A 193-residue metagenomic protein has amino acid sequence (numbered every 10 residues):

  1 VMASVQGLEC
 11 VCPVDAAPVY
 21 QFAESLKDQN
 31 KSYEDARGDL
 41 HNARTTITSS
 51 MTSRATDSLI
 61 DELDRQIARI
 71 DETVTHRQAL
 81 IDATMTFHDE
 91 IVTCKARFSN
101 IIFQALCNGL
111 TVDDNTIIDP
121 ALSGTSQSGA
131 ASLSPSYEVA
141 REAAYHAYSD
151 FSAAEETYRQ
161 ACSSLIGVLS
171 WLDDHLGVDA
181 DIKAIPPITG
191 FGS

Functional and structural regions predicted by a protein language model:
V1-F191: N-terminal secretion-targeting helices of virulence/extracellular proteins, encompassing both classical Sec signal
